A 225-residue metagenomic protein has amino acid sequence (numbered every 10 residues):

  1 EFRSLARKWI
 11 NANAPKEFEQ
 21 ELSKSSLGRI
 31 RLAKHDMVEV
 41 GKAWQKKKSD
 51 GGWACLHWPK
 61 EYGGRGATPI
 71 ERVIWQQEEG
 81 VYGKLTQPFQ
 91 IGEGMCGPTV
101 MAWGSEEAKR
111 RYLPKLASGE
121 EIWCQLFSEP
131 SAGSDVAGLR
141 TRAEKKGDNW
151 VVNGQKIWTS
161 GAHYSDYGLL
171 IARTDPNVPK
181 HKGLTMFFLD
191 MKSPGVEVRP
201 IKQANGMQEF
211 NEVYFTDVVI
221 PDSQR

Functional and structural regions predicted by a protein language model:
E1-Q90, E107-S118, I122: Amphipathic, small/basic residue-rich leader segments at the start of a protein or domain
I10, G52, P59, W75 (+6 more regions): Buried hydrophobic positions in well-ordered alpha/beta secondary-structure cores of metabolic enzymes
P88-E107, G133: N-terminal glycine-rich flavin-associated loop
G119-F127, I171: A short, Trp-centered hydrophobic/proline-enriched beta-strand micro-motif
A132-S134, I157-A162, A204-N205: Glycine-rich phosphate/pyrophosphate-binding beta-alpha loops
R140, D148-N149, N153-R199: A short core secondary-structure module
N149, T216-R225: A short, charged helix-loop
K192-V219: Flexible, small-/acidic-enriched active-site or ligand-binding loops
